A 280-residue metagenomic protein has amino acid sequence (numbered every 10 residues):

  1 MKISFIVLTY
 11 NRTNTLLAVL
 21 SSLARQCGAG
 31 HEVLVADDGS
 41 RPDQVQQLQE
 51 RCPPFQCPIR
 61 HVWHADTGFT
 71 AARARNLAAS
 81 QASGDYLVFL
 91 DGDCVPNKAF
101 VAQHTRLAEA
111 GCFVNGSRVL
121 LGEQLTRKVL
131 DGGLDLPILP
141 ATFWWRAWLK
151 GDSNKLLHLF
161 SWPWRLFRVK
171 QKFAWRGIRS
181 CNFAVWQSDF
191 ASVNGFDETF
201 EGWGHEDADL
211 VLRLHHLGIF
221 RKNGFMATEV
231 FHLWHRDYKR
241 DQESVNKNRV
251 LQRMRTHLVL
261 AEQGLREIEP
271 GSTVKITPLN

Functional and structural regions predicted by a protein language model:
K2-S4, E32, D209: Cell-envelope/extracellular polymer assembly enzymes that use nucleotide-activated donors
R12-R25: Short, well-formed alpha-helical segments that are part of the catalytic scaffolds of diverse glycosyltransferases
L17, P42-R51, A99: Acidic helix N-cap motif at the loop->helix transition within catalytic regions of sugar-transfer enzymes
S22, A29, D37-L48, C94: A conserved acidic beta->alpha catalytic loop
A65-A82, A99: Glycine-rich, basic loop-to-helix element that forms the pyrophosphate-binding segment of sugar-nucleotide handling
L87: Short aromatic/hydrophobic "clamp" motif used to bind/position activated sugar donors
A99-W148: Conserved donor NDP-sugar-binding/catalytic core segment of glycosyltransferases
G177-N194, E201-F220, F225: A short, conserved alpha-helix in the catalytic core of glycosyltransferases
